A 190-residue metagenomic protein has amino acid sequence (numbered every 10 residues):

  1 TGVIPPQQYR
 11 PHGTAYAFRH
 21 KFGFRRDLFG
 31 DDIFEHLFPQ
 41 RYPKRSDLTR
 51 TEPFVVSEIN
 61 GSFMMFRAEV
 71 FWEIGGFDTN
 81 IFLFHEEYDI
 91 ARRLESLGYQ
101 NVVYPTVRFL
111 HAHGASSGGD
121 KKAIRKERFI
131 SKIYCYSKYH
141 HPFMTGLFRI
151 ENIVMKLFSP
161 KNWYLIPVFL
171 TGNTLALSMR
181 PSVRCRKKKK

Functional and structural regions predicted by a protein language model:
T1-I74: Acidic/His-rich active-site region of diverse nucleotide-sugar glycosyltransferases
G2, Y9-I33, G76-T79, V102 (+4 more regions): Membrane-proximal envelope and lipid/glycan-remodeling enzymes
Y42, G114-S117, S137-H140: A generic structural signal for secondary-structure junctions that act as hinges or helix/strand caps at the edges
L48-G76, N80-R108: A short, conserved alpha-helix in the catalytic core of glycosyltransferases
I74, S116-G119, L157-P160: Alpha-helix C-capping/helix-to-loop hinge sites
F82, S96, L110-S131: Nucleotide-sugar-dependent glycosyltransferase catalytic core
K122-S137, P142-K190: Non-catalytic, C-terminal membrane-associated alpha-helical segments of glycosyltransferases
